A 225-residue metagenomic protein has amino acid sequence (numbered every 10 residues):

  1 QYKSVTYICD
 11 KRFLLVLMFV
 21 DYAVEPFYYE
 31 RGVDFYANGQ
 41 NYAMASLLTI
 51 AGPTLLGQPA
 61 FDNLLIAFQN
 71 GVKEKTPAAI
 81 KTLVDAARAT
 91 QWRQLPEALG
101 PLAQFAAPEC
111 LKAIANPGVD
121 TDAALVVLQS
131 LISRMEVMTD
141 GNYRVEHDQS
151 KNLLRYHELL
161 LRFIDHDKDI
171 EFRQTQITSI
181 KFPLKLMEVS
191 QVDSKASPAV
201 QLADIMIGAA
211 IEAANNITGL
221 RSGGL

Functional and structural regions predicted by a protein language model:
Q1-L225: Phosphate-ester processing/binding pockets and catalytic centers
